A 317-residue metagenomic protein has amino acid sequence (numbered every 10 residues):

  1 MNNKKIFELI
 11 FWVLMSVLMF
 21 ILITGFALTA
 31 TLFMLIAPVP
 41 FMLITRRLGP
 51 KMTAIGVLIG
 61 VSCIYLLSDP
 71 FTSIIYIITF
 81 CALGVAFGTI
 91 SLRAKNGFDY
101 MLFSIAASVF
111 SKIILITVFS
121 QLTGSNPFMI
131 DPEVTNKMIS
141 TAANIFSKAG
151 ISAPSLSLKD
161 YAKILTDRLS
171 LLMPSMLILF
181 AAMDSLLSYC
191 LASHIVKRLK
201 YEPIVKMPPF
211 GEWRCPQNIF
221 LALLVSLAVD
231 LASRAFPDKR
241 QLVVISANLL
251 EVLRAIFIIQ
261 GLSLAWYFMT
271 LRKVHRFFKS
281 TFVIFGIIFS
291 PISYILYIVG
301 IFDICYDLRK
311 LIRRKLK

Functional and structural regions predicted by a protein language model:
M1-I59, K273, F277-S280: Hydrophobic transmembrane alpha-helices
I6-L14, A54-L58, I74, I78 (+4 more regions): Hydrophobic alpha-helical transmembrane segments
W12, Y76-Q121: Short helix-perturbing small/polar motifs within transmembrane alpha-helices
A30-T89, D303: Alpha-helical membrane segments and adjacent membrane-interface helices in multi-pass membrane proteins
T117-L169: Membrane-interface interhelical loops and short interface/amphipathic helices in multi-pass inner-membrane
I151-I204: Selected alpha-helical membrane-embedding segments in polytopic membrane proteins
L199-I256, Q260: Small-residue-rich helix-loop
K239-K317: Long, positively charged, glycine-interspersed low-complexity recognition regions
